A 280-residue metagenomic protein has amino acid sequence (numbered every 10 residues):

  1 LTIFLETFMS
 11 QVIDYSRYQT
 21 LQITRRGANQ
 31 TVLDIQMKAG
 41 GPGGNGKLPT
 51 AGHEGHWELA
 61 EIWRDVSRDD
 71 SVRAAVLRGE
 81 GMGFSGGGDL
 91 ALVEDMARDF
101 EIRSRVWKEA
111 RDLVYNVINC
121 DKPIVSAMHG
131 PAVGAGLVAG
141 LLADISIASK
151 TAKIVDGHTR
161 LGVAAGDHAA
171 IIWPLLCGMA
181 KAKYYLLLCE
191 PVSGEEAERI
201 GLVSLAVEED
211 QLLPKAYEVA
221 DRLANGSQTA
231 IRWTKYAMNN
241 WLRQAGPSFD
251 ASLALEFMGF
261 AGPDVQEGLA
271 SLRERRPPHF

Functional and structural regions predicted by a protein language model:
I3, M9-A39, E190-A224, R232-L242 (+2 more regions): Amphipathic alpha-helical segments at domain termini/boundaries
I3-R78, Y115: Conserved CoA-thioester-binding segment of acyl-CoA-metabolizing enzymes
G41-H53, S71, R78-N116, A132 (+1 more regions): Glycine- (often His-adjacent) and acidic-residue-rich active-site loop that binds/positions the CoA thioester
G55-L59, V106-E109, L212, S252: Hydrophobic alpha-helical membrane-association signature
Y115-I231, F257, G262-P263, E267-A270 (+1 more regions): Crotonase-fold acyl-CoA enzyme core
Q244-F249: Short beta-strand->loop
